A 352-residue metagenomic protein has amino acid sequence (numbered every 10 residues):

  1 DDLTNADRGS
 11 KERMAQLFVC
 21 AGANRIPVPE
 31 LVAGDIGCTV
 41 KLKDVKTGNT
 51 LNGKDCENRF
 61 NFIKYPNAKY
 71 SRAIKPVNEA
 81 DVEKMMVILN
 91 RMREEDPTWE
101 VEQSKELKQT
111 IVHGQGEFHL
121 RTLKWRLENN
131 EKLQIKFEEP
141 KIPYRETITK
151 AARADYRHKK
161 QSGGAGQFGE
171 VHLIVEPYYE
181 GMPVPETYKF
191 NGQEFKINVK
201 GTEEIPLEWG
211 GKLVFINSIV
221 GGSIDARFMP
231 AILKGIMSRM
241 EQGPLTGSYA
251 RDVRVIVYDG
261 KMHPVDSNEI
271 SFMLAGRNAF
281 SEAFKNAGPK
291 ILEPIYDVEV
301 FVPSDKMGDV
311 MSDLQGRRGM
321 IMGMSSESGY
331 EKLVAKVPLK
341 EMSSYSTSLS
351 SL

Functional and structural regions predicted by a protein language model:
D1-L352: Accessory interaction regions appended to the cores of large information-processing enzymes
